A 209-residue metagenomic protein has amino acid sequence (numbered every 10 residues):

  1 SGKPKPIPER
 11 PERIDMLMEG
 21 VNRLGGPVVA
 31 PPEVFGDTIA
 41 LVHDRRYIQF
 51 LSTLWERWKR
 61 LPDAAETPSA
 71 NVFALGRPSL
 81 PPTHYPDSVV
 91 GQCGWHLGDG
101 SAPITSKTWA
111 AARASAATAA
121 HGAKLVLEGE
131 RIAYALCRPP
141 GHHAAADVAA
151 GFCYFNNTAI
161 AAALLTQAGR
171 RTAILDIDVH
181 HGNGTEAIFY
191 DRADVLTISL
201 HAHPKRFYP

Functional and structural regions predicted by a protein language model:
S1-P209: HDAC/HDAC-like amidohydrolase catalytic core signature
